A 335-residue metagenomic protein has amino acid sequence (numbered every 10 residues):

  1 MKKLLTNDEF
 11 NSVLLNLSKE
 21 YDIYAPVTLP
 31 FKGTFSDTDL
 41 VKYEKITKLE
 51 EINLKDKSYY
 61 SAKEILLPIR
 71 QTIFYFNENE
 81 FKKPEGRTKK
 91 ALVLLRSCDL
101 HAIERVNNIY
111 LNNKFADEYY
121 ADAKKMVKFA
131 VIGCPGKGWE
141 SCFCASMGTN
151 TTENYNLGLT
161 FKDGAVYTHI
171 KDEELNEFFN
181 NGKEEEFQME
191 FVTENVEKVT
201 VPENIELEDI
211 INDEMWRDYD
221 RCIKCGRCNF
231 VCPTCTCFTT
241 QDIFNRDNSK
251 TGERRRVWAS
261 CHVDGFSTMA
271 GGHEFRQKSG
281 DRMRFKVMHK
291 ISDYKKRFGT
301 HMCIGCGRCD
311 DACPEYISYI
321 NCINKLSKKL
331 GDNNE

Functional and structural regions predicted by a protein language model:
M1-E208: Iron-sulfur-associated redox domains of electron-transfer enzymes in respiratory and anaerobic energy metabolism
E9-V13, C228, V257, S318: General structural feature for long, well-ordered alpha-helical segments within catalytic domains of soluble enzymes
K90, R217-K224, H301: Conserved aromatic-histidine-acidic binding/catalytic patches
R96, G226, F230, D311: Short alpha-helical basic/polar micro-motif
I103, P233-C237, P314: Active-site-flanking alpha-helical
V201-R217, F238-E335: Ferredoxin-type iron-sulfur electron-transfer modules in oxidoreductases and energy-metabolism complexes
Y219-T240: Basic (Lys/Arg-enriched) interaction patch that binds polyanionic ligands
